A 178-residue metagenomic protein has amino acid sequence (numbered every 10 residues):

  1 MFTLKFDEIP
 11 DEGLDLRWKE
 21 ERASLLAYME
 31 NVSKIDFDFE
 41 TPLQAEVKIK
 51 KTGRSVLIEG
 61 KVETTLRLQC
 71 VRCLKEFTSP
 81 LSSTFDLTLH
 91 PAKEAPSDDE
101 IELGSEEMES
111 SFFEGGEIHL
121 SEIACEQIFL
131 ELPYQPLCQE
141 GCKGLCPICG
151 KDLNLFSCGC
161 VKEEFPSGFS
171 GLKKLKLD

Functional and structural regions predicted by a protein language model:
M1-D178: Structured interface patches
